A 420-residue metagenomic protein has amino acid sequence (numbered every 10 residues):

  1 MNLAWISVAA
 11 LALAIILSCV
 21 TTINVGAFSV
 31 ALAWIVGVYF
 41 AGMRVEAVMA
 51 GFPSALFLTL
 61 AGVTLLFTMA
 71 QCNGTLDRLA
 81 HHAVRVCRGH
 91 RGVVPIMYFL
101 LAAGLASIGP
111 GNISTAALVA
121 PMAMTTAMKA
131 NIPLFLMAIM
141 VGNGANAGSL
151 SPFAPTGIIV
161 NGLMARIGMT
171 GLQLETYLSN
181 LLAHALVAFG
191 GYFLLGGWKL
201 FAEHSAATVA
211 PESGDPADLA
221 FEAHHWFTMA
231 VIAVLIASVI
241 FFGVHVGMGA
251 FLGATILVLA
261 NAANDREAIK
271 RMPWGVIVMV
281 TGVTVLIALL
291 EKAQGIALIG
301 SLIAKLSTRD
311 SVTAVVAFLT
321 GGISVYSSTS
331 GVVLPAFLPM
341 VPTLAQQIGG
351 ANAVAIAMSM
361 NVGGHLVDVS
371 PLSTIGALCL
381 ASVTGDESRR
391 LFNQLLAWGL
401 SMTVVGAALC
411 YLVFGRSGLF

Functional and structural regions predicted by a protein language model:
N2-R88, V234-S307: Hydrophobic transmembrane alpha-helices of multi-pass solute/ion transporters
A10, H184-D265, G418: Long, contiguous bundles of hydrophobic transmembrane helices that form the permeation core of multi-pass
A14-I23, L101-P110, G142-L150, S238-F242 (+2 more regions): Transmembrane alpha-helix interface/packing and boundary motifs in multi-pass membrane proteins, characterized by
A33, R78-H81, I113-T126, A138-V141 (+5 more regions): Re-entrant/interfacial helical elements at transmembrane boundaries that shape and gate the permeation pathway
A55-G62, E175-F189, V354-D368: Alpha-helical transmembrane segments
G89-M124, F135-A138, L306-N361: Hydrophobic alpha-helical transmembrane segments of multi-pass integral membrane proteins, predominantly secondary
M124-E212, N352, G376-F420: Membrane-core helix-loop-helix motifs of multi-pass transport proteins
A154-T156, G162, V283-L302, Q346-A355 (+1 more regions): Hydrophobic alpha-helical transmembrane segments in multi-pass integral membrane proteins
